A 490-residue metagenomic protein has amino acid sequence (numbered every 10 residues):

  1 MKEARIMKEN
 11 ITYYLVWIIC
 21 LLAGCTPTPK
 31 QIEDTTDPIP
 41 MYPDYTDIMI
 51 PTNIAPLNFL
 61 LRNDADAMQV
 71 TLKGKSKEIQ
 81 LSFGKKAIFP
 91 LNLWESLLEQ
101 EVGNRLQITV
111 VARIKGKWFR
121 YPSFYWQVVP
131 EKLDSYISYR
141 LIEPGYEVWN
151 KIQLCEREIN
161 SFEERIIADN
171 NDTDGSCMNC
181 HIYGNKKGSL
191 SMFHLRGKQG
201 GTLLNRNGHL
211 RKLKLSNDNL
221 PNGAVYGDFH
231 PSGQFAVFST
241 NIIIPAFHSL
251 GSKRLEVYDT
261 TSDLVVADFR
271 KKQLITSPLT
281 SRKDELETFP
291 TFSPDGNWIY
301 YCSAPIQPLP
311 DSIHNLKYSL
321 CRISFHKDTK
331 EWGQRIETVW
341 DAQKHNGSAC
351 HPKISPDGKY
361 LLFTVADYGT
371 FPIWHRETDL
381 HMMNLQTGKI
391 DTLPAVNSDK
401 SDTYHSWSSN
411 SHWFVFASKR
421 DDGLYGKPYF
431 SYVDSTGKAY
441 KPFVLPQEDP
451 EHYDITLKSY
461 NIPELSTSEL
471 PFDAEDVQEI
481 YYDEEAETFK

Functional and structural regions predicted by a protein language model:
M1-Q31: Bacterial Sec-dependent N-terminal signal peptides
C25-K490: Sequence signature of WD/YWTD-type beta-propeller architectures
